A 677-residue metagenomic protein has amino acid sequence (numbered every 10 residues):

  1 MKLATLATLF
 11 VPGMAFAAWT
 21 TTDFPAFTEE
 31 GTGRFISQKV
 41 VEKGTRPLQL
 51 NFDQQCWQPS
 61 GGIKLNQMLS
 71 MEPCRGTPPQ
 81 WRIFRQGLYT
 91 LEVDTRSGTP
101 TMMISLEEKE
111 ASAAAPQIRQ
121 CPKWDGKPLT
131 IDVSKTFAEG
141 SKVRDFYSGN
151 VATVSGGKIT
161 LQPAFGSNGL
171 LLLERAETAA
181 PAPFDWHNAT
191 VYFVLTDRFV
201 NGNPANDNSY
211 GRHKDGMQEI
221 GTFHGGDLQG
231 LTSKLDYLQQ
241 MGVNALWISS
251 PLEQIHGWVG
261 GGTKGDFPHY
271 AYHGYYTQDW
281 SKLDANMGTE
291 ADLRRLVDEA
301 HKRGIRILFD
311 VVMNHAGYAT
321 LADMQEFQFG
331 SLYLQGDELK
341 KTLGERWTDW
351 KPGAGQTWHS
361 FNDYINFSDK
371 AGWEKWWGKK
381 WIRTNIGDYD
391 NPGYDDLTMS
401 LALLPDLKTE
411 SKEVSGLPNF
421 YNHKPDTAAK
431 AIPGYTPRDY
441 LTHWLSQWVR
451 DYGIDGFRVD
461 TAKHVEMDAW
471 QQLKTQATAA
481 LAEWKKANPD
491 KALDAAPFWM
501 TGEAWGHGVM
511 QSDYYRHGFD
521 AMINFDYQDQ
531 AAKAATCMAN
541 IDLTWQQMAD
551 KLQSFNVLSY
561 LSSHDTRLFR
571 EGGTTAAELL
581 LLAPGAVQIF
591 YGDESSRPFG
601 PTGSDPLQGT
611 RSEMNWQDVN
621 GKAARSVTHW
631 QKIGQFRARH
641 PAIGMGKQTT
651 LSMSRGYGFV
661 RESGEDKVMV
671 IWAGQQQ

Functional and structural regions predicted by a protein language model:
M1-L9: Sec-dependent signal peptide recognition, specifically the positively charged N-region followed immediately by
A17-T45, D53-Q80, K109-I118, K142 (+1 more regions): Aromatic-rich carbohydrate-binding modules that target alpha-glucans
G44-R46, G87, E139, G646: A glycine-anchored, Pro-Gly-centered beta-turn/N-cap motif
D53-Q58, R198-V200, H640-P641, Q675-Q676: Acidic glycine-/aspartate-rich tracts in secreted/extracellular proteins
A113-G169, E174-A176, H315, S331 (+6 more regions): Active-site-proximal helices and loops of the catalytic beta/alpha 8
P183-A189, F199-Q447, D451-Y452, L473 (+4 more regions): Substrate-binding/active-site clefts of carbohydrate-active enzymes
T190-L195, A245-S250, G274, D279-K282 (+9 more regions): Structural recognition of the beta-strand scaffold that forms the well-ordered cores of secreted hydrolase catalytic
